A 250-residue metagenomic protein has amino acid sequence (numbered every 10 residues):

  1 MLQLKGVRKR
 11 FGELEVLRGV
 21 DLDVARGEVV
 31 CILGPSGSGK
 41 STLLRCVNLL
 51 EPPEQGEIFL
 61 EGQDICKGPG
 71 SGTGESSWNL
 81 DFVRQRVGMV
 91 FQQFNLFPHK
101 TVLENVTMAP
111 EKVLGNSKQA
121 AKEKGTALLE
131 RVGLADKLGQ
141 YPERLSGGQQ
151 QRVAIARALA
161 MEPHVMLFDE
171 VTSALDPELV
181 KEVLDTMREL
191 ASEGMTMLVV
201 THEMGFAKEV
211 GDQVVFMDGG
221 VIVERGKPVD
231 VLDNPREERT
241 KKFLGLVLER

Functional and structural regions predicted by a protein language model:
M1-P228: ABC family nucleotide-binding domain
R225, V229-R250: C-terminal boundary and immediately downstream tail of ABC-type ATPase nucleotide-binding domains
